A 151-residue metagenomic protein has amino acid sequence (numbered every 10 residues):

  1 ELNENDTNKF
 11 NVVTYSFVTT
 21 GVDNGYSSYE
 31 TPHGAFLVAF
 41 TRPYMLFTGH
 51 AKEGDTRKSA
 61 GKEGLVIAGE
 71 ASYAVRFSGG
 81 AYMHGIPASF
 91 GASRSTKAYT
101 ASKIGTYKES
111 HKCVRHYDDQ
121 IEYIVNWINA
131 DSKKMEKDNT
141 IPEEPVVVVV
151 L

Functional and structural regions predicted by a protein language model:
E1-A35, A60, I141-L151: Intrinsically disordered, low-complexity, Pro/Ser/Thr/Asn/Gly/Ala-rich spacer/linker segments adjacent to signal
Y29-T31, M45-L151: Exported/periplasmic cell-wall-interacting domains
